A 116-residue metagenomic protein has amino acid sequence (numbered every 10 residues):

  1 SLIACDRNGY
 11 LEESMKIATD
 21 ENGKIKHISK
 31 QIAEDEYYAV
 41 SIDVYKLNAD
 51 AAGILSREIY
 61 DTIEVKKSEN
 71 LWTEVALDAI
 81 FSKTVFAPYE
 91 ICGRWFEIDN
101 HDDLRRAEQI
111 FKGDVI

Functional and structural regions predicted by a protein language model:
S1-I63: Conserved core of the sugar-phosphate nucleotidyltransferase
Y38-I116: Conserved alpha/beta core of the MobA/IspD/sugar-nucleotide pyrophosphorylase nucleotidyltransferase superfamily
